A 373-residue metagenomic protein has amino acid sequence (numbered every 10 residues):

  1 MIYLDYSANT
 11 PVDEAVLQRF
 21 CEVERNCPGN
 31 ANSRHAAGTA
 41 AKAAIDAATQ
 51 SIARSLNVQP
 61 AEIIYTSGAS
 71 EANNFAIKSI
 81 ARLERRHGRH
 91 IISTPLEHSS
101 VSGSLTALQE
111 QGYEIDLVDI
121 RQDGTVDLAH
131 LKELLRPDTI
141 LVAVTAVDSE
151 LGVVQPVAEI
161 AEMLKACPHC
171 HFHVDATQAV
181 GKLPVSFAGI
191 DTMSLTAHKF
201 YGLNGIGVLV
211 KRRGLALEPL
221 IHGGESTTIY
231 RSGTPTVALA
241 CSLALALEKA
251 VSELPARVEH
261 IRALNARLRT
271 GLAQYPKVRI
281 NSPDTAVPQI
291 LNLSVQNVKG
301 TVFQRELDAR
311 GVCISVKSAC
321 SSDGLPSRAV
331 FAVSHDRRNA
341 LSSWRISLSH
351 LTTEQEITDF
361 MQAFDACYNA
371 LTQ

Functional and structural regions predicted by a protein language model:
M1-Q373: Pyridoxal 5′-phosphate
